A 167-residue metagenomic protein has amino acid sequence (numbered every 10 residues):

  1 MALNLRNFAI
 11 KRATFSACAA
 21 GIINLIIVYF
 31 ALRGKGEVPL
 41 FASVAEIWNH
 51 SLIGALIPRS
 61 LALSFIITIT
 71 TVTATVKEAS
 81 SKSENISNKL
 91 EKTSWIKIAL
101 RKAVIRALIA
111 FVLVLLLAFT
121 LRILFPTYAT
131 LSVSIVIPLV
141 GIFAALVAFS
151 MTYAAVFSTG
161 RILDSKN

Functional and structural regions predicted by a protein language model:
M1-N167: Juxtamembrane/disordered regions of integral membrane proteins
